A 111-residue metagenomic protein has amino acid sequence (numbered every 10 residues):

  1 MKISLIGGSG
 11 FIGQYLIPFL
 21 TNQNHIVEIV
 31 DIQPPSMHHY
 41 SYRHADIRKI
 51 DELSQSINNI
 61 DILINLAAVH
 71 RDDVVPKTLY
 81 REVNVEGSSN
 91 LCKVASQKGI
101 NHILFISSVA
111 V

Functional and structural regions predicted by a protein language model:
K2, I26, N101-H102: Residues at the starts of beta-strands that form the adenosine-phosphate
I3-Q23: N-terminal Rossmann NAD(P)H-binding glycine-rich loop of SDR-like oxidoreductase domains
I6, V30, L63-A67, I103-V109: SDR active-site strand-loop-helix element
H25-Q33: Conserved glycine-rich Rossmann-like NAD(P)H-binding loop of the short-chain dehydrogenase/reductase
S36-K49: Rossmann-fold cofactor-recognition segment
I47-V83, V94, V109-V111: NAD(P)H-binding glycine-rich loop region in Rossmannoid oxidoreductase-like domains and their noncatalytic homologs
N90-V111: Conserved Rossmann-fold NAD(P)-dependent oxidoreductase catalytic core, especially the SDR/UDP-sugar
